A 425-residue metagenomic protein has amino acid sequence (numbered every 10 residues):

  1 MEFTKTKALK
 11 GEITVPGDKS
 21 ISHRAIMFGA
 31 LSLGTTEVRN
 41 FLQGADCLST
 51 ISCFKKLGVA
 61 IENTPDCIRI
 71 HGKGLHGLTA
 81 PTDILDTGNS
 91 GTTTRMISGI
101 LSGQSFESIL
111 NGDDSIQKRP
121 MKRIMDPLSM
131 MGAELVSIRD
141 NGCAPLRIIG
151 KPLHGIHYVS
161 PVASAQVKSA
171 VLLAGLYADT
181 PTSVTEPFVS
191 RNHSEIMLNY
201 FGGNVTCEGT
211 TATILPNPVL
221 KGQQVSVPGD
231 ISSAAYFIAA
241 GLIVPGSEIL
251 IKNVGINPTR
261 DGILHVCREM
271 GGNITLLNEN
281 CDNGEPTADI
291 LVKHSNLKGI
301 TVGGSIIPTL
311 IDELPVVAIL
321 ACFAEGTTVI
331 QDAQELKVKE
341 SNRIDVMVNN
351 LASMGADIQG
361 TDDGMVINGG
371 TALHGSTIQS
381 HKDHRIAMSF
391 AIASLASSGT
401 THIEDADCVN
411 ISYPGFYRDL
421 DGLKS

Functional and structural regions predicted by a protein language model:
M1-S425: Structural preference for solvent-exposed beta-strand-turn elements and adjacent flexible terminal/loop segments within
